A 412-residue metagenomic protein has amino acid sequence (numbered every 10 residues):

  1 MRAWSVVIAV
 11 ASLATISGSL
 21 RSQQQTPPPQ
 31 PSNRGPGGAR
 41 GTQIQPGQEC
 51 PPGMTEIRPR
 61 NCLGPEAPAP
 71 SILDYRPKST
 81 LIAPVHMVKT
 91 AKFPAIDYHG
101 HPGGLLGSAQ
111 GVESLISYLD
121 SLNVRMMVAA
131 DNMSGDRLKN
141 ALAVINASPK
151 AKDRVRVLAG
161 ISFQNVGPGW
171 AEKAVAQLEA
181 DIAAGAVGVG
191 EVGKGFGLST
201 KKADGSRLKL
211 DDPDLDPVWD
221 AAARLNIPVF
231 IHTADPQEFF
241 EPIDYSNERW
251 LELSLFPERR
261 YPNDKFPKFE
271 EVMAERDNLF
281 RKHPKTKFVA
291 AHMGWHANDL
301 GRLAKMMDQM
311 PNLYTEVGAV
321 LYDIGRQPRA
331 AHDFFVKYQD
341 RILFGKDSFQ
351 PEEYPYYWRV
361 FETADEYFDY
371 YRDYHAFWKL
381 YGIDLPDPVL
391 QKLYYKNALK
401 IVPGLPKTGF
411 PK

Functional and structural regions predicted by a protein language model:
V6-T15: Bacterial N-terminal signal peptides
Q23-F93: N-terminal pre-domain segments of enzymes
M87-K89, L115-S121, N140-V155, A176-A186 (+4 more regions): Acidic (Asp/Glu)-rich catalytic clusters
A95-H101, S114-D136, R154-S162, V187-K194: Divalent metal-dependent hydrolysis catalytic cores, especially in the metallo-beta-lactamase
I96-G103, H232, H292: Histidine-centered divalent metal-coordination motifs
G103-G111, A130-N140, Q164-E172, K209 (+3 more regions): Acidic-and-aromatic substrate-binding clefts and catalytic sites of carbohydrate-active enzymes
N140-R259: Active-site gating/metal-coordination segments in enzymes
R260-K412: H/E-rich (His + Asp/Glu) clusters that bind or coordinate divalent metals
